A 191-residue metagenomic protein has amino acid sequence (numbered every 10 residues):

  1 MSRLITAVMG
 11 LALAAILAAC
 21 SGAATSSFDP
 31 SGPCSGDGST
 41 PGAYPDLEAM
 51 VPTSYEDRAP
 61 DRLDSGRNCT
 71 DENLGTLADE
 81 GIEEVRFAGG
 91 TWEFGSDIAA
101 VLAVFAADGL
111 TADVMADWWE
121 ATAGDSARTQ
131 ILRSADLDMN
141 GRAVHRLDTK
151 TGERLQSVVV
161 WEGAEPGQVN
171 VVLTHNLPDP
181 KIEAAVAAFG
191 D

Functional and structural regions predicted by a protein language model:
M1-M9: Bacterial N-terminal signal peptides that target proteins for export
I16-A19: C-terminal motif of bacterial Sec signal peptides marking the signal peptidase cleavage site
S21-F87, N140: N-terminal "mature-domain start" segment
V85-A116: A short acidic-to-branched-hydrophobic micro-motif
A116-T122: Positively charged, small/polar-rich N-terminal and surface patches that mediate targeting and assembly and bind
D125-L132: A short, amphipathic edge element
L132-D191: A short, solvent-exposed beta-edge/loop patch
